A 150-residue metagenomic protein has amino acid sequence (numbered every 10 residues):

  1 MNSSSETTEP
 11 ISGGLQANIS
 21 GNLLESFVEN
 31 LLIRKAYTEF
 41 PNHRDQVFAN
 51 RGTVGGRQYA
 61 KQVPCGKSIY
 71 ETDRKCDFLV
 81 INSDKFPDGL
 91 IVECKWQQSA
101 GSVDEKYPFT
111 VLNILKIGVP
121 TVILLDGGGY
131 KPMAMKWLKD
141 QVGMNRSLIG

Functional and structural regions predicted by a protein language model:
M1, I19, S26, L124-G150: Domain-level recognition of nuclease-like catalytic cores that cleave nucleotide substrates
M1-G56: Interdomain/boundary linker segments immediately adjacent to catalytic/signaling cores
I11-L15, E93-G101: Surface-exposed cleft-lining segments at the edges of enzyme active sites
F40-F86: Active-site metal-binding core of divalent-cation-utilizing nuclease and nuclease-like domains
Y70-E71, G89-L90, Q98-P108, P132-M133: Active-site-adjacent loop/helix micro-motif of nuclease/hydrolase catalytic cores
F78-V80, P87-Q98: Conserved catalytic cores of phosphodiester-cleaving nucleases, focusing on short active-site segments
G89-I91, G118-G127: Hydrophobic beta-strand segments of well-ordered beta-sheets in folded domains
Y107-L115: Histidine-anchored nucleotide/phosphate-binding helix
